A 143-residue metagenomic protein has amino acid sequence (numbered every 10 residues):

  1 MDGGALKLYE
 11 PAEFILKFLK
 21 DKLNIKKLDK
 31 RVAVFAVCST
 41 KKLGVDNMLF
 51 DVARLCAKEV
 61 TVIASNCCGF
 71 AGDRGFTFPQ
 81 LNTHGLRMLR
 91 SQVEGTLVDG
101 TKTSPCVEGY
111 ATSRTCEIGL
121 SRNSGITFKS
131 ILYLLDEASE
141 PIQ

Functional and structural regions predicted by a protein language model:
M1-Q143: Iron-sulfur cluster-binding electron-transfer modules in prokaryotic oxidoreductases
